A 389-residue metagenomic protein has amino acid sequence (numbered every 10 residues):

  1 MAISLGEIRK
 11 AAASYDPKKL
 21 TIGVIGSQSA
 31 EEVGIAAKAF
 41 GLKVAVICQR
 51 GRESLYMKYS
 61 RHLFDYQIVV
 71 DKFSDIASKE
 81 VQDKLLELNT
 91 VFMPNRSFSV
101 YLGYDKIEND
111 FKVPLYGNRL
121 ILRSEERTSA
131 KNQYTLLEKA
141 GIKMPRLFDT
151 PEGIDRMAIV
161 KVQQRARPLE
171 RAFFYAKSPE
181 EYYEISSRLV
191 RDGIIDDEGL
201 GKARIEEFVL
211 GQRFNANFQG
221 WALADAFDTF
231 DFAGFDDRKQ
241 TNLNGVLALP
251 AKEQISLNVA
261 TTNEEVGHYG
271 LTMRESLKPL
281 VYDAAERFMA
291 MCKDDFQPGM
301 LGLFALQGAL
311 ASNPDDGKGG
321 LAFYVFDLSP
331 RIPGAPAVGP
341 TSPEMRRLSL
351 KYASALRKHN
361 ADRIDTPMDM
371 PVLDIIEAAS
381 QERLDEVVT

Functional and structural regions predicted by a protein language model:
M1-K19: Short N-terminal or domain-adjacent regulatory/targeting segments
I3, I8, D316-T389: C-terminal active-site "lid" helix and adjoining low-complexity regulatory extension at the edge of ATP-using catalytic
V44-I47: Short beta-strand "acidic-cap" motif of Rossmann-like dinucleotide-binding folds
Q49-P168: Conserved N-proximal alpha/beta basic substrate-recognition cap immediately N-terminal to, or forming the N-lobe
R123-F214, Q219-A233, E275-Y282, E286-R287: Active-site nucleotide/adenylate-binding loops and adjacent lid/helix of ATP-dependent enzymes
F218-C292, S329-P367: ATP-dependent carboxylate/phosphate-activation module, predominantly the ATP-grasp catalytic core and closely related
A260-E264, M289-A337: Conserved metal-phosphate-binding beta-hairpin within the catalytic cores of diverse ATP-dependent phosphoryl-transfer
